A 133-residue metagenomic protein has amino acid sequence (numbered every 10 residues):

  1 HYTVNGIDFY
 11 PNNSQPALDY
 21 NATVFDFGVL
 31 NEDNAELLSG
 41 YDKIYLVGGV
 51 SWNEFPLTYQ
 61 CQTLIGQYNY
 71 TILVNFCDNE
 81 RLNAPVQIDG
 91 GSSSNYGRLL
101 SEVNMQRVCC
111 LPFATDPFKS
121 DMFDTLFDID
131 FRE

Functional and structural regions predicted by a protein language model:
H1-Y20: Phosphate-binding loop that captures ATP/GTP phosphates
L18-M122: Conserved catalytic-core segment of NTP-binding enzymes
Q106, M122-E133: Hydrophobic/aromatic-enriched cytosolic interaction surfaces used to assemble or bind macromolecules
